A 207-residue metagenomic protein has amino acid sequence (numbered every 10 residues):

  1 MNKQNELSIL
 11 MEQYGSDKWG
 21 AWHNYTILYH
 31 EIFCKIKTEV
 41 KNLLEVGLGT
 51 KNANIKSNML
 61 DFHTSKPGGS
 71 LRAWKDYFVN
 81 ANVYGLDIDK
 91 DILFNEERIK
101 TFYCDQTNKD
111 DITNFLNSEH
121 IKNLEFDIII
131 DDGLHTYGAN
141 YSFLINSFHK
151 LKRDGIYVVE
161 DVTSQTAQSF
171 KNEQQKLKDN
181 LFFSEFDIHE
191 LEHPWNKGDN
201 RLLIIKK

Functional and structural regions predicted by a protein language model:
M1-I130, L134-V159, T163-K207: A short alpha-helical cap/connector motif
